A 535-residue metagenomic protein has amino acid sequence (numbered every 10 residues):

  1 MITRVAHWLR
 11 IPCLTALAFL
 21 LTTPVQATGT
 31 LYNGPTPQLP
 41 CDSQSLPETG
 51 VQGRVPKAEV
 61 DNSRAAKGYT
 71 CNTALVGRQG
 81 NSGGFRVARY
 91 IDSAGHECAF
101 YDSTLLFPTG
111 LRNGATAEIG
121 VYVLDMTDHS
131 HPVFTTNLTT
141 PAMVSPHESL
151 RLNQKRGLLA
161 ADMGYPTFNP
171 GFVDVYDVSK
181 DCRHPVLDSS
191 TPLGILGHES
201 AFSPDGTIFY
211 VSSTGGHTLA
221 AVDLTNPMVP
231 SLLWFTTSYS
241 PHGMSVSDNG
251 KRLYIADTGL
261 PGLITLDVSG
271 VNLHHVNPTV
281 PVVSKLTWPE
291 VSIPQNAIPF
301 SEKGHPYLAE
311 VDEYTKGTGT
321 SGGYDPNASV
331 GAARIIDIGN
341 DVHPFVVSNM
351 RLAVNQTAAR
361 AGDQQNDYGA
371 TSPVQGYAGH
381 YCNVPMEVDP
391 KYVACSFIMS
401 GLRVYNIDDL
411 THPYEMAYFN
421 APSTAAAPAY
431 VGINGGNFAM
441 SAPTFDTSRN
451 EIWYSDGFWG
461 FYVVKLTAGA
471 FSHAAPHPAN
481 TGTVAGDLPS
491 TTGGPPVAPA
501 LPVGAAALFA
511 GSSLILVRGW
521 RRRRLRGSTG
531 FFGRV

Functional and structural regions predicted by a protein language model:
I2-C13: Bacterial N-terminal signal peptides that target proteins for export
T15, A505, G527-S528: N-terminal leader/targeting signatures
F19, F509, F531-F532: Aromatic (phenylalanine/tyrosine) cluster motif
F19-A27: C-terminal segment of classical bacterial N-terminal signal peptides
A27-A485: Feature marking well-ordered beta-strand scaffolds used for ligand recognition
G482-V503: Extracellular Ser/Thr-rich, low-complexity/disordered mucin-like segments
P499-R522: A cross-kingdom C-terminal cell-surface attachment/processing module
R524-V535: Cytoplasmic C-terminal tails of single-pass
